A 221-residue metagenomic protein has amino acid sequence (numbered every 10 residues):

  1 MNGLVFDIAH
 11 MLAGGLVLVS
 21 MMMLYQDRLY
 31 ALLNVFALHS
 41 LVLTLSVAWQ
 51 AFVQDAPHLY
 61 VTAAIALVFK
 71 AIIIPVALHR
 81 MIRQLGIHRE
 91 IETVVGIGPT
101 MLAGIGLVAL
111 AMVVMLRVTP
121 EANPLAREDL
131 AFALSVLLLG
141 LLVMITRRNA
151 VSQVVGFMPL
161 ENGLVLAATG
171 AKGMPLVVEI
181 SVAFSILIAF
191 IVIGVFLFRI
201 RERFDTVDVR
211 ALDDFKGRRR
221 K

Functional and structural regions predicted by a protein language model:
M1-K221: Alpha-helical transmembrane segments of multi-pass membrane proteins predominantly involved in bioenergetics
